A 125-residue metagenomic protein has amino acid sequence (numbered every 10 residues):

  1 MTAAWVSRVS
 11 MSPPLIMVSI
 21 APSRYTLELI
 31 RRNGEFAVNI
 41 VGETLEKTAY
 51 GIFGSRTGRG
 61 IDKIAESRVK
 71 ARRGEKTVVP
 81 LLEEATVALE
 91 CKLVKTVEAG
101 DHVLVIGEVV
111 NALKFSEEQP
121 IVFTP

Functional and structural regions predicted by a protein language model:
M1-P125: Basic, polyanion-binding surface patches
